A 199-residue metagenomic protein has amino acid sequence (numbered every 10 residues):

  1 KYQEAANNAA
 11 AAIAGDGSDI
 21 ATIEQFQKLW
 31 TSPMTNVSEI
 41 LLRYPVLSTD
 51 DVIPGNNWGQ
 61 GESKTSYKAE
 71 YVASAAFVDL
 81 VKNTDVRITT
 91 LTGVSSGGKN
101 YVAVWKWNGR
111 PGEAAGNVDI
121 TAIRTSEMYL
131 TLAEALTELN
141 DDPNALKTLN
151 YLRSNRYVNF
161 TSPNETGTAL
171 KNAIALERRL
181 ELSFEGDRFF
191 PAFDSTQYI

Functional and structural regions predicted by a protein language model:
K1-W58, K82-I199: Acidic/polar-rich alpha-helix caps and helix-coil junctions
S63-V78, K82, R87: Short, cationic low-complexity segments
